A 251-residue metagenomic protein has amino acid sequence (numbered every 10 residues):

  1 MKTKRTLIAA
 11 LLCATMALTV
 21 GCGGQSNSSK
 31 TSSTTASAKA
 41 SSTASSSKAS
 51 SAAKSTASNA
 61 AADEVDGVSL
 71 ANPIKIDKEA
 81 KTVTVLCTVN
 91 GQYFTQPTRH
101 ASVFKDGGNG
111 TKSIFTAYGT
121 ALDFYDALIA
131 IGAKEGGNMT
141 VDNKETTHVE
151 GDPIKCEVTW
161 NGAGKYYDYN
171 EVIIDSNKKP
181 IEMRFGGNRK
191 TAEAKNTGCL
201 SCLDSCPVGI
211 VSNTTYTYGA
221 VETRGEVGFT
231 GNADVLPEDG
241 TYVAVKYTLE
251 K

Functional and structural regions predicted by a protein language model:
K4-Q25: Sec-dependent N-terminal signal peptides of Gram-positive bacterial secreted proteins and lipoproteins
T6-L7, S32, S41, S50 (+1 more regions): Small/flexible residues
A10-L11, A36, S45, K54: A periodicity- and composition-biased signal for non-globular, repetitive helical segments
V20-S47: Bacterial lipoprotein signal-peptidase II cleavage site
A44-V68: Short, basic/low-complexity N-terminal boundary segments at the transition from targeting/disordered tails
A60-K251: Long, low-hydrophobicity ectodomains and other hydrophilic envelope-associated domains
